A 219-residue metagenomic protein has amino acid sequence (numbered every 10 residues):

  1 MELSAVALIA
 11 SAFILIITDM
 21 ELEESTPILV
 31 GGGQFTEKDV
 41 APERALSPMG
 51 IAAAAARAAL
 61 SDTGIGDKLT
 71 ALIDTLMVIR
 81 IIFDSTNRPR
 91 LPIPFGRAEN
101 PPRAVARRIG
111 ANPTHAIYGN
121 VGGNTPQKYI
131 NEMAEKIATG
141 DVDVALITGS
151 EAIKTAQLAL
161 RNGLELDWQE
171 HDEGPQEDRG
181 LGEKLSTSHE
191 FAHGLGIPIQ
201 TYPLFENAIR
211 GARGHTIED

Functional and structural regions predicted by a protein language model:
E2-A12: Acidic, Ala/Val/Gly-enriched low-complexity intrinsically disordered segments
E2-S4, I51, T125: Residues at the start of alpha-helices and the adjacent loop-to-helix junctions
A10-Y118, E135-V142, L146-D219: Conserved "HGTGT" condensation-loop signature of ketosynthase/thiolase-family condensing enzymes that catalyze
G122: A basic- and aromatic-enriched beta-loop-alpha substructure that forms the phosphate/nucleotide- and DNA/RNA-contacting
Q127-E135: Conserved phosphate-binding catalytic cores of ATP/NTP-utilizing and phosphoryl-transfer enzymes
